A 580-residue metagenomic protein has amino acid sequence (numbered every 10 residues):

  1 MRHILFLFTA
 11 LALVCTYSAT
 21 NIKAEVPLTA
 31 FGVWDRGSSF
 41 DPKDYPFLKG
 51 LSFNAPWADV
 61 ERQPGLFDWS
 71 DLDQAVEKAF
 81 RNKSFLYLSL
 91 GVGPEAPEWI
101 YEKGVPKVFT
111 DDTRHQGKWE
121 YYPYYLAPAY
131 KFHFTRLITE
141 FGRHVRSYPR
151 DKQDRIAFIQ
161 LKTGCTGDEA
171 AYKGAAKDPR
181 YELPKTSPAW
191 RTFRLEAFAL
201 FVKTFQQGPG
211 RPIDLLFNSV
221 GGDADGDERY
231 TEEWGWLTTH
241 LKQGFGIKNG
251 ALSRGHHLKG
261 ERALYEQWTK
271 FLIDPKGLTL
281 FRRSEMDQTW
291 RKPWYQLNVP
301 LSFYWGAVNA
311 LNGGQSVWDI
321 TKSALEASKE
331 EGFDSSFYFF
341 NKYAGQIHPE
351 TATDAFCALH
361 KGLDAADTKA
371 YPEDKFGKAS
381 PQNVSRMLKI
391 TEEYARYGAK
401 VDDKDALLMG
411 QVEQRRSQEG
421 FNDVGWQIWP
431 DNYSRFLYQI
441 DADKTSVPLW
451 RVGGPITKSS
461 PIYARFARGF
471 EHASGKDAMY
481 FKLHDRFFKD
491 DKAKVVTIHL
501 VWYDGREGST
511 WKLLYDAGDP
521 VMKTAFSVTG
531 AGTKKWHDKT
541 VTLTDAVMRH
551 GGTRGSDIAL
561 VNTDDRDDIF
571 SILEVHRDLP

Functional and structural regions predicted by a protein language model:
I22-Y125, F281, M286-W290, W294 (+4 more regions): N-terminal substrate-binding region of glycoside hydrolase catalytic domains
F80, R114, K118-Q160, F193 (+1 more regions): An active-site-proximal structural segment forming one wall of the substrate-binding cleft that immediately precedes
G91, Q243-D423: Substrate-binding cleft of secreted/luminal carbohydrate-active enzymes
Q160, C165-A171, E182, T186 (+1 more regions): Substrate-binding cleft/loops of secretory-pathway carbohydrate-active enzymes
F376-F487, H576: Glycan-recognition and processing domains
G508-V521: Short, surface-exposed beta-strand/strand-loop-strand elements in extracellular ectodomains
P520-G552: Extracellular carbohydrate recognition and processing domains and analogous Trp-centered ligand-binding platforms
I558-R566: Short beta-strand-plus-loop segments that form exposed binding edges in beta-rich domains
